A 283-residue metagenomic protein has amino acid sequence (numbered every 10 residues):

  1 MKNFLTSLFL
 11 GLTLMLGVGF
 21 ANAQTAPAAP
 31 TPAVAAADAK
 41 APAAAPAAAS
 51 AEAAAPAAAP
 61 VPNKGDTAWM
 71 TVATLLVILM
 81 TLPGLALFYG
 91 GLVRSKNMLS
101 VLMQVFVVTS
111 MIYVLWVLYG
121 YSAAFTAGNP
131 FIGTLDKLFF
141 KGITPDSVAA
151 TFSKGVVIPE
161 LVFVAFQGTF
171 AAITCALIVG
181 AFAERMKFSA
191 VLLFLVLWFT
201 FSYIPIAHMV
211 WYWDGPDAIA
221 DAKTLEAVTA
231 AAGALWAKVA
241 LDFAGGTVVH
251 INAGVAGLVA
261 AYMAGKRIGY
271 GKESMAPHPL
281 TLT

Functional and structural regions predicted by a protein language model:
N3-F9, N22-T283: Hydrophobic alpha-helical transmembrane bundles of multi-pass membrane proteins
S7-G17: Bacterial N-terminal signal peptides
